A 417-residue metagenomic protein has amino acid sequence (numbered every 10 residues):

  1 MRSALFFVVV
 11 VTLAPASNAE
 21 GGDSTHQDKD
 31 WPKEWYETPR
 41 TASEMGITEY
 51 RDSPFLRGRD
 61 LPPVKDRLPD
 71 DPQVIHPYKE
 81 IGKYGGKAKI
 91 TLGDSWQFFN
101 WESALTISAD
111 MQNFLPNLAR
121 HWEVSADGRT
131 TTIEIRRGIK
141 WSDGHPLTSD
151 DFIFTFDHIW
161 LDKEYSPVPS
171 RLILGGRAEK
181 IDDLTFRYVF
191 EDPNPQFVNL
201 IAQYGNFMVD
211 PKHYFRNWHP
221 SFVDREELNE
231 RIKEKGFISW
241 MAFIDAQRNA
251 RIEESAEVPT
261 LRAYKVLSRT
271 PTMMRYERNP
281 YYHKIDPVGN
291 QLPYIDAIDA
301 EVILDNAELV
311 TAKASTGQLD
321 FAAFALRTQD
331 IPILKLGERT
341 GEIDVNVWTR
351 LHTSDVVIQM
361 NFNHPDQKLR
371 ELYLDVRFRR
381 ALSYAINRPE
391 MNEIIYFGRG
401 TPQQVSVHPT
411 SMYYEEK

Functional and structural regions predicted by a protein language model:
M1-Y78, R177: Short, low-complexity disordered leader/linker segments with a strong preference for bacterial N-terminal type II
N18-T41, P54, S108-D110, E123 (+6 more regions): Extracytoplasmic/periplasmic ligand-capture domains
T48, P54-A126, D157, P259-T260: N-terminal lobe/hinge region of extracytoplasmic solute-binding protein
P72-K89, R129-W141, H213-E227: N-terminal short leaders/motifs
V74-I75, A242, P332-I333: Short Asp/Glu-rich motifs
A104, G144, E230-P259: Edge beta-strand plus adjacent loop/short-helix module at the start of the mature soluble/periplasmic domain
L105-N113, P211-Y214, P220, M274-N279: Extracytoplasmic/periplasmic substrate-binding proteins
S170-F243: Surface-exposed binding/hinge segments that line and control ligand-binding clefts or catalytic entry sites
